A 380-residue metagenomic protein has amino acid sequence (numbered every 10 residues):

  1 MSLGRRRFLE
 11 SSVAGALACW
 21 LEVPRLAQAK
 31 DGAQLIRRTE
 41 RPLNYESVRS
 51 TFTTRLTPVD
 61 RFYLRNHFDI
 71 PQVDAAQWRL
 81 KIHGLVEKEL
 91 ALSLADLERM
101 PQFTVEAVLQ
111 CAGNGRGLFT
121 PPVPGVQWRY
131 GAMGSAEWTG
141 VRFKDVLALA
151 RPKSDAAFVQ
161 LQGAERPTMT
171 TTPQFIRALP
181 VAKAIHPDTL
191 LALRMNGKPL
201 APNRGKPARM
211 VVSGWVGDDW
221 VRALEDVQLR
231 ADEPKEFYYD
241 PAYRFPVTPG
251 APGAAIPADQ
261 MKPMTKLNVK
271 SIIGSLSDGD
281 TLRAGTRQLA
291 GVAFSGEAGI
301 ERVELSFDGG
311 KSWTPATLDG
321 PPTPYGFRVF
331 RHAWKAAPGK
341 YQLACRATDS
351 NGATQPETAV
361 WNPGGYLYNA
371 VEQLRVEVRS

Functional and structural regions predicted by a protein language model:
M1-A16: N-terminal secretory signal peptides and thylakoid transit peptides that target proteins across membranes
R5-L9, A27, G291: Generic low-polarity alpha-helical segments
S12-C19, K30-G32: Intrinsically disordered, low-structural-confidence terminal and linker regions
W20-R25: C-terminal segment of classical bacterial N-terminal signal peptides
A29-S380: Structured, non-membrane catalytic/scaffold regions adjacent to prosthetic-group chemistry
